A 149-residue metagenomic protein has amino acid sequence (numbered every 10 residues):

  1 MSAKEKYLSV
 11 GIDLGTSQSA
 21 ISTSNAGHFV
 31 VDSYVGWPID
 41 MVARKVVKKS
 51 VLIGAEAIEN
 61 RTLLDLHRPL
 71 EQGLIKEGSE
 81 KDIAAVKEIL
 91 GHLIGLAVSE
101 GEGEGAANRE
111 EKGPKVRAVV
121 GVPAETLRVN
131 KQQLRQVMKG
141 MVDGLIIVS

Functional and structural regions predicted by a protein language model:
M1-T16, A20-V30, P38-V46, A55-S149: Nucleotide/phosphate-binding catalytic cleft detector across ATP-hydrolyzing and phosphate-transferring enzymes
V51: Catalytic P-loop NTP-binding/switch module of NTPases
